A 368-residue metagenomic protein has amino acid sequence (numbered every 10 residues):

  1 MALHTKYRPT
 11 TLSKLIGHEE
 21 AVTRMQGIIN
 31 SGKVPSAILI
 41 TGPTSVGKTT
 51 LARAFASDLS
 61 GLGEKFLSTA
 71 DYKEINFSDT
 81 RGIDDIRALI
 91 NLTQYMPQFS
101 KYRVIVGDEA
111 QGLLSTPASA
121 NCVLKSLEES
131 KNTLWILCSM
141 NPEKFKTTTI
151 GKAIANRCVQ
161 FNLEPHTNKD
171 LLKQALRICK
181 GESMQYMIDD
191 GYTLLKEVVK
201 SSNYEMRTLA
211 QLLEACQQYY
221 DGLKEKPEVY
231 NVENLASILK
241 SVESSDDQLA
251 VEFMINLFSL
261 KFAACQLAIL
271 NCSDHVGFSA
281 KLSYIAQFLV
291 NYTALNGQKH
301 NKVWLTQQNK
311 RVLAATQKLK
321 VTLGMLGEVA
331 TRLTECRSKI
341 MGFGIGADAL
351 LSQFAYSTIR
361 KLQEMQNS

Functional and structural regions predicted by a protein language model:
M1-Y186, D190-K200, E214, K226 (+8 more regions): P-loop/Walker A NTP-binding region and its immediately flanking N-terminal helices in P-loop NTPase folds
G82, T208, A264: Short phosphate-engaging motifs
D190, P227-N231, D246, K261 (+1 more regions): Non-membrane alpha-helical secondary structure
S201-E214, V276-K281, A347-D348: The conserved phosphate-sensing helix
D221-G222: Repeat-based scaffolding regions
V232-K240: Solvent-exposed, charged amphipathic helical/linker segments at domain boundaries
E252-S368: Helix-rich C-terminal "collar"/helical-bundle subdomain used as an assembly and partner-interaction module in RFC-like
